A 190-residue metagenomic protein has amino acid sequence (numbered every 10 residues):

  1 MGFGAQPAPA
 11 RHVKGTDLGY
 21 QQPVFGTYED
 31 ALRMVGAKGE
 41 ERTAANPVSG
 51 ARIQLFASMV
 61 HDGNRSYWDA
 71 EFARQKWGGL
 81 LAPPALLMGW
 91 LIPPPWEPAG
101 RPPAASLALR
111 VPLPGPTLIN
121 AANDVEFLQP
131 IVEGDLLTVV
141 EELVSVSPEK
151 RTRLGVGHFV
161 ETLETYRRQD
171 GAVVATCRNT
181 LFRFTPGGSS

Functional and structural regions predicted by a protein language model:
F3, H12-A122, G188-S190: Hot-dog-fold acyl-thioester-processing enzymes
F3, R11-K38, A122, E126-S190: HotDog/MaoC-like acyl-thioester-processing domains
P7: Cationic, low-complexity basic patches in intrinsically disordered or flexible, solvent-exposed regions
